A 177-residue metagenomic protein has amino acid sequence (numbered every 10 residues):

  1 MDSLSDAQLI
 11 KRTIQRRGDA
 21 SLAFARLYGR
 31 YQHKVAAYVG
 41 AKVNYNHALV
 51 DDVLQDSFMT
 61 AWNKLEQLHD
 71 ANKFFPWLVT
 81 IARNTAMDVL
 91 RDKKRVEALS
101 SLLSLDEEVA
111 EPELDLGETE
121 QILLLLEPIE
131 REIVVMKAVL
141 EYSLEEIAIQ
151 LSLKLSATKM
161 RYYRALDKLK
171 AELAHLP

Functional and structural regions predicted by a protein language model:
M1-K34, L124: N-terminal module of bacterial RNA polymerase sigma factors
D2-S3, L9, D88, V96-L123 (+1 more regions): Internal acidic/polar
Q15-R26, A36-D56, L155, L176-P177: Short, charged helix-capping/linker segments at alpha-helix termini
K34, Q121, R131-E132: Pre-recognition alpha-helix immediately N-terminal to the DNA-recognition helix within helix-turn-helix or winged-helix
D52-M59, N72-N84: Structural recognition of an alpha-helix C-terminal capping motif at a helix-to-coil junction
E66-D70, T80-S100: Arg/Lys-rich amphipathic alpha helix in sigma70-family domain 2
E130, L144-E145, I149-L176: DNA-recognition helix of helix-turn-helix
I133-K137: A short pre-motif secondary-structure segment
